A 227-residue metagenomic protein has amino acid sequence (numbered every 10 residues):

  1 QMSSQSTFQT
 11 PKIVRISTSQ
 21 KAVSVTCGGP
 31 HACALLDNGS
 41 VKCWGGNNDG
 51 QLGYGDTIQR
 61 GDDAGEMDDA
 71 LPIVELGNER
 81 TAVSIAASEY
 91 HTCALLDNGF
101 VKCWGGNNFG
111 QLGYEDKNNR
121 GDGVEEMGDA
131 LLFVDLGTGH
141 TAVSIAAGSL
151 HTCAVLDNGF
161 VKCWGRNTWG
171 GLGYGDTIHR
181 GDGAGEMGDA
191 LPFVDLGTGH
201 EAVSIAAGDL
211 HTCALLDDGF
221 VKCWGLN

Functional and structural regions predicted by a protein language model:
Q1-F8, I13, G45-M67, G105-M127 (+2 more regions): Short glycine/serine- and acidic-residue-enriched loop/turn motifs that recur at repeat junctions
Q5-S19, I73, G77-E79, G128 (+3 more regions): Trp- and S/T/G-rich repeat-edge/linker motifs of beta-rich repeat architectures
K21, G28-G29, T81, S88-E89 (+4 more regions): Beta-rich catalytic cores
H31-A34, C43, H91-A94, C103 (+4 more regions): Conserved core positions of repeat-based scaffolds
D37-N38, D56, D62, E66-D69 (+13 more regions): Asp/Glu-rich intrinsically disordered low-complexity tracts
D37-S40, G46-D49, G77, D97-F100 (+7 more regions): Acidic glycine-/aspartate-rich tracts in secreted/extracellular proteins
